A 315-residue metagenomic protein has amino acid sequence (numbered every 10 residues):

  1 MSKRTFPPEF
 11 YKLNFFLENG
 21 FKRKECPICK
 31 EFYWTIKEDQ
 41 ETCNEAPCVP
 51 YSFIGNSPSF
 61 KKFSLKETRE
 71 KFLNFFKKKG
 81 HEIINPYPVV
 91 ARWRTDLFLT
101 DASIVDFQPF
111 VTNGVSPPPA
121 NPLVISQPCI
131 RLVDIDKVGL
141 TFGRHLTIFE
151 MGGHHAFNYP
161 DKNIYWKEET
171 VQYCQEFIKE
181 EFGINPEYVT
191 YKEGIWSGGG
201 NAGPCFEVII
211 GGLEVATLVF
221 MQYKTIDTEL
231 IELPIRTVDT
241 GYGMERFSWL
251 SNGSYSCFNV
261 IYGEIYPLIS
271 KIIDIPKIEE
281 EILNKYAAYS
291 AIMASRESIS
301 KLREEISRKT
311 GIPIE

Functional and structural regions predicted by a protein language model:
M1-L17: Short, intrinsically disordered terminal segments enriched in charged and Pro/Gly residues
L13-K22, F32-K37: Short, flexible, mixed-charge glycine/proline-rich loop motifs that serve as phosphate/nucleic-acid-contacting
K24-P27, F206-V208: Short acidic-hydrophobic surface loop/beta-edge motif
C26-C29, C43: Short cysteine-rich clusters marking metal-coordination/redox-active sites
K37-Y51: Cysteine-rich micro-motifs
F53-E315: Structured aminoacyl-transfer and RNA-binding surfaces used for tRNA recognition/handling in the translation apparatus
